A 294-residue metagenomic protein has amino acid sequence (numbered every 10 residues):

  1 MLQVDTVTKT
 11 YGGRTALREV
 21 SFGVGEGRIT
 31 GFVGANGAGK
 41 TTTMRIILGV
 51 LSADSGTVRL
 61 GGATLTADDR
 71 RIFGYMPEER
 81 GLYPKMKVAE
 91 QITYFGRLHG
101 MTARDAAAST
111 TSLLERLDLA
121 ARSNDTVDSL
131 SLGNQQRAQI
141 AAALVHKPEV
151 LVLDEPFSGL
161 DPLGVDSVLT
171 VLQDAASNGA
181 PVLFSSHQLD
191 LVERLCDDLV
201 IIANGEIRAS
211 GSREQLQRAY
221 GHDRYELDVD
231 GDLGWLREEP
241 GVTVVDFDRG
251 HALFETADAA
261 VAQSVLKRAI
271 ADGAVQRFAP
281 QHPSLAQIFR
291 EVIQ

Functional and structural regions predicted by a protein language model:
L2, K9-A203, A209: ABC transporter nucleotide-binding domains
E26, A121, V229-G231, D258: Non-catalytic surface loops within mature trypsin-like serine protease
G61, Q91, G100, R218-G221 (+2 more regions): A generic structural signal for secondary-structure junctions that act as hinges or helix/strand caps at the edges
S167-T256: ABC transporter nucleotide-binding domain
A257-Q294: C-terminal coupling/interaction segments
